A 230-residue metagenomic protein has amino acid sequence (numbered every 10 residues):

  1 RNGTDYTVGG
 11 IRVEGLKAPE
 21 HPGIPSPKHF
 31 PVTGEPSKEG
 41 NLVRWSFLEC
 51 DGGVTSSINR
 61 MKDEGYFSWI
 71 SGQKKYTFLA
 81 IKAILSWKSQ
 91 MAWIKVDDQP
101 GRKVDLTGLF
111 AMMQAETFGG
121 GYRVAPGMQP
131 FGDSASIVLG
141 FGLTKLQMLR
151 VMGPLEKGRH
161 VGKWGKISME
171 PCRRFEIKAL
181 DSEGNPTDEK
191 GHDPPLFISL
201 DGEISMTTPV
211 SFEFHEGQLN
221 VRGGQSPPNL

Functional and structural regions predicted by a protein language model:
R1-M112: Catalytic core of DAGKc-family lipid kinases
N2, V43-W45, A111-M113, F118-G119 (+3 more regions): A residue-level detector for conformationally permissive "hinge/kink" positions
D5, E49, A115, I198 (+1 more regions): Short glycine- and Lys/Arg-enriched binding-loop motifs that mark or flank ligand-binding interfaces
G9-E14, C50-G52, M113-A115, G140-G142 (+2 more regions): Fold-independent oxyanion-binding glycine-rich loops and adjacent beta-strand/coil segments at enzyme active sites
F30-P36, S56-I58, M112-F118, G158 (+2 more regions): Short, surface-exposed linear segments at secondary-structure transitions and domain or protein termini
K38, L42, G65-S68, F78 (+4 more regions): Generic preference for well-ordered secondary structure
D51, T55, L109-P126, I204: Glycine-rich phosphate/pyrophosphate-binding beta-alpha loops
V96-V104, R123-L230: ATP/nucleoside-binding phosphotransfer catalytic cores, i.e., glycine-rich phosphate-binding loops
